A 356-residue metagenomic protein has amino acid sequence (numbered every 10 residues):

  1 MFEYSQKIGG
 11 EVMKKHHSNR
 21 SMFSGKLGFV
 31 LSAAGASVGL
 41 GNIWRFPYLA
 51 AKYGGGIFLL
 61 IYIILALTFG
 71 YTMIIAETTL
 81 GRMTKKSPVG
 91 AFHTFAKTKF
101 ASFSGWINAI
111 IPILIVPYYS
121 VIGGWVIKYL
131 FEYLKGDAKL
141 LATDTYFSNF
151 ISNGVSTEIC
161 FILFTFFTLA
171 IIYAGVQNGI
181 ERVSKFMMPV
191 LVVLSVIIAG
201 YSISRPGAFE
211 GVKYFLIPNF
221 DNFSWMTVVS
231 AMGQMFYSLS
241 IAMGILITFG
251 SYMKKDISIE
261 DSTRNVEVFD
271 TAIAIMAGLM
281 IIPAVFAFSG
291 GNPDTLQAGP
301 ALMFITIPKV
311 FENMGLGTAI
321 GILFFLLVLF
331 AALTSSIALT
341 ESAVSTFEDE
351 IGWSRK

Functional and structural regions predicted by a protein language model:
F2-W44, M73-T78, R82-F95, K99-F103 (+1 more regions): Membrane-interface "cap" regions at the ends of multi-pass membrane proteins
K14-N19, F23, E181, K185-L333 (+2 more regions): Membrane-embedded translocation segments of transport machinery
H17-R20, Y48-Y53, P88-I107, S120-Q177 (+2 more regions): Inter-helical loop and helix-membrane interface segments of multi-pass membrane transporters/permeases
G25-L65, I247-G250, D261-R264, V268-T271 (+1 more regions): Transmembrane helix-boundary motif of multi-pass solute transporters/channels
G28-A34, I63, A96, G105-A109 (+6 more regions): Transmembrane alpha-helical segments of multi-pass small-molecule transport proteins
A50-A76, S156, M276: Extracellular loop-to-transmembrane helix junctions
A51-I57, M83-P88, K97-A101, G136-D137 (+2 more regions): Juxtamembrane helix-boundary/capping and inter-helix hinge elements in multi-pass membrane proteins
Y62-F69, I110-L134, C160-A174, P189-S202 (+2 more regions): Hydrophobic core segments of alpha-helical transmembrane domains in multi-pass membrane transport and ion-translocation
